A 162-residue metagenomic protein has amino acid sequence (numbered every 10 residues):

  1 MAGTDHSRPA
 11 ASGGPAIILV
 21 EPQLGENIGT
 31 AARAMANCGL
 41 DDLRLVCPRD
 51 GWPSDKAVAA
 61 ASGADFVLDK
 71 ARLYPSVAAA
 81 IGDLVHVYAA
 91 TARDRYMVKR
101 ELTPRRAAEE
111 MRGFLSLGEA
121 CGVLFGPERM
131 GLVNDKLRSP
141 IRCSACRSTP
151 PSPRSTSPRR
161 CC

Functional and structural regions predicted by a protein language model:
M1-C162: Post-transcriptional modification and biogenesis factors for structured RNAs of the translation apparatus
